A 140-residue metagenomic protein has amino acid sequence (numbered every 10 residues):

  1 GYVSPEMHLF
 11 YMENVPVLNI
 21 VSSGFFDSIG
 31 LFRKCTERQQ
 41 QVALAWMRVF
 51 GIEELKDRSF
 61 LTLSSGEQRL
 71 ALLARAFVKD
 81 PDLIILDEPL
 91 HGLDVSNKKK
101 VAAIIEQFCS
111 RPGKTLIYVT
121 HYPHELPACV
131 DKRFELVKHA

Functional and structural regions predicted by a protein language model:
P5-T62: ABC-family P-loop ATPase nucleotide-binding domains
S64-L70: ABC ATPase nucleotide-binding domain "signature motif"
L73: Hydrophobic anchor residue at the start of the ABC signature
D80: Conserved catalytic motifs of ABC-family nucleotide-binding domains
I84-E88: Catalytic Walker B motif of ABC-type/P-loop ATPase nucleotide-binding domains
V95-N97: Helix N-cap at the start of a conserved alpha-helix in ABC-type nucleotide-binding domains
G113-V119: Conserved H-loop
